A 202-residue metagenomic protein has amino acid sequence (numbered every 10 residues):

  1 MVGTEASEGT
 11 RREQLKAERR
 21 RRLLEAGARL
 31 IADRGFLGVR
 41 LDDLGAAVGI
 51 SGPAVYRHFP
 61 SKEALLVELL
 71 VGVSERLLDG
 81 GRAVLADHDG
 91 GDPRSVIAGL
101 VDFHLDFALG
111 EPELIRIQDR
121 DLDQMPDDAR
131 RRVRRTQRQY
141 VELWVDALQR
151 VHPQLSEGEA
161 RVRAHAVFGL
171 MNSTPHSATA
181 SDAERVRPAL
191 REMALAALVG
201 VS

Functional and structural regions predicted by a protein language model:
M1-E18, S202: N-terminal intrinsically disordered/low-complexity leader segments
R19-G27, L44, L69-V73, L77-G80 (+1 more regions): Generic hydrophobic, amphipathic alpha-helix propensity
R22, A26-A64: Helix-turn-helix
R22, A28-I31, L77-L78, I97-V101 (+3 more regions): Short, structured motif recognition centered on aromatic/hydrophobic residues
E68, R82-G110, R163: Hydrophobic alpha-helical connector segments
E75-L78, D127-H152, R161-H165, P188: Amphipathic alpha-helical packing segments from all-alpha helical-bundle domains
F107-G110, E157, A164-E184, L195-S202: Amphipathic C-terminal alpha-helical segment
A108-D128: Amphipathic alpha-helical segments used for helix-helix packing
